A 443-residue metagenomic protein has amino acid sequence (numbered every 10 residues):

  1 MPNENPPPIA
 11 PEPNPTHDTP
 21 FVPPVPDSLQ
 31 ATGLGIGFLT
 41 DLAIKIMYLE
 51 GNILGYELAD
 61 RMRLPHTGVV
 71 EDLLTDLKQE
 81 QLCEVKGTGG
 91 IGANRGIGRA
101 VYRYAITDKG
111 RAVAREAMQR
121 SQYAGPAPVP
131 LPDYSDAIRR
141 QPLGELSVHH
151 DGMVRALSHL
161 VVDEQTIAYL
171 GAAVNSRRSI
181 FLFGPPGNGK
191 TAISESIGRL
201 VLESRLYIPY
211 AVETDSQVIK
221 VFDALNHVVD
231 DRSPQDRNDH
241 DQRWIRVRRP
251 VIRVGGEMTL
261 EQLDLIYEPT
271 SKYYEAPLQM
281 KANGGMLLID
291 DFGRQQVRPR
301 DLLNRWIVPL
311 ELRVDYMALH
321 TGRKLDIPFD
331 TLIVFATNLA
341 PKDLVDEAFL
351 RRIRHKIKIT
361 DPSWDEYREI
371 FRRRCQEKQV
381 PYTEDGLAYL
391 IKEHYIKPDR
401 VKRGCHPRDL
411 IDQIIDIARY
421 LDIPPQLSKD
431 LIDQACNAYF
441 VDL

Functional and structural regions predicted by a protein language model:
L49-P65: Short acidic, hydrophobic short linear motifs in intrinsically disordered regions
R63-Q79: Short amphipathic alpha-helical interaction segments
K78-G92: A short, conserved structural fragment
A93-S147, F440-V441: Short, amphipathic alpha-helical interaction segments positioned at domain boundaries
R139-I167, V380, K397-P398: Dynamic helix-loop-helix/coil hinge segments at AAA+ ATPase domain boundaries and subdomain interfaces
R155-F335: Conserved ASCE/P-loop NTPase catalytic core
R305, V345-D361: A short helix-turn-beta junction within AAA+ P-loop NTPase domains corresponding to the substrate/partner-engaging
F371-C436: Conserved AAA+ ATPase small/helical "lid" subdomain
